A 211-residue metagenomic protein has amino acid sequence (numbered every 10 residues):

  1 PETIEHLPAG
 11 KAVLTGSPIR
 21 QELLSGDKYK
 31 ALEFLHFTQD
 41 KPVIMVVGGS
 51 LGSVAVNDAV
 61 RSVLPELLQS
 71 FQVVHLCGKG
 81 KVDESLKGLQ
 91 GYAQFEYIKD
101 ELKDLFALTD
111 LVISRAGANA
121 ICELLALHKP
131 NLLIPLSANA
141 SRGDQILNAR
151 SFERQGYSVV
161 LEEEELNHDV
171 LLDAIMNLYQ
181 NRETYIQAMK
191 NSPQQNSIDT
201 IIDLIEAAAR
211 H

Functional and structural regions predicted by a protein language model:
P1-Y29, F34-F37: Active-site-proximal region of nucleotide-activated glycan assembly enzymes, centered on histidine/acidic-rich loops
T3-A12, V82-G91, L124: Short loop/helix-cap segments at secondary-structure boundaries that form the rim of catalytic
K28-K30, F37-V112, I146-N148, R154 (+1 more regions): Donor-nucleotide binding loops and adjacent catalytic segments primarily of GT-B fold Leloir glycosyltransferases
F95, A107-C122, K129-P130: Acidic donor-binding loop of glycosyltransferase active sites
K103, I121-L127, R150: Short alpha-helical segment that forms part of, or immediately flanks, the ligand-binding pocket in carbohydrate-active
S114, P130-R142: Short hydrophobic beta-strand element within catalytic cores of glycosyltransferases and related nucleotide-activated
E183-Q195: A short, well-ordered alpha-helix in the C-terminal region of glycosyltransferases
Q194-H211: C-terminal alpha-helical cap of glycosyltransferases
